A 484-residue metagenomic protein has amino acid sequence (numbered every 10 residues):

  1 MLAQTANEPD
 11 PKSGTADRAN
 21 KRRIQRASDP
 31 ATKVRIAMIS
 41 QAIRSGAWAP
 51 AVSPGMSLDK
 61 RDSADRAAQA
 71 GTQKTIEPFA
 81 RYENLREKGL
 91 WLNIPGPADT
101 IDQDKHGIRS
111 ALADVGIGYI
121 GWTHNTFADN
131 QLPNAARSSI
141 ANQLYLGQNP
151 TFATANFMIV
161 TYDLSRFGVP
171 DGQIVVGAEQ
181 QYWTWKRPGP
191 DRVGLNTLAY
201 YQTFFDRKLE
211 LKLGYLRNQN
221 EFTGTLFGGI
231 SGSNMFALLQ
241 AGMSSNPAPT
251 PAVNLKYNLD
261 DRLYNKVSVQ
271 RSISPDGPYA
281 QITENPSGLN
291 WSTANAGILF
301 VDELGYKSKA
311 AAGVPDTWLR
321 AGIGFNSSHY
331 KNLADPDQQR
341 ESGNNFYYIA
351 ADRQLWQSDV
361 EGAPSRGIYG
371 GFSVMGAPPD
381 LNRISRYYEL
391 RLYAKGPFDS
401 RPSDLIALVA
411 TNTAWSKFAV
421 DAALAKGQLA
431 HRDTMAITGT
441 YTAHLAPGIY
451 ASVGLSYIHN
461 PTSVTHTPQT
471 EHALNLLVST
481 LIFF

Functional and structural regions predicted by a protein language model:
L2-T126: N-terminal periplasmic/intermembrane-space "pro-region" immediately following the signal or transit peptide
G96, D102-Y119, Q131-L132, T161-Q173 (+6 more regions): Short loop/turn motifs that connect adjacent beta-strands in outer-membrane beta-barrel proteins
Y119-F127, I174-Q180, L211-R217, V267-R271 (+5 more regions): Transmembrane beta-barrel strands of outer-membrane/channel proteins
G121, F157-Y162, L198-Q202, V253-Y257 (+5 more regions): Residues on the lipid-exposed face of transmembrane beta-strands in outer-membrane beta-barrel proteins
A128-T154, R166-Y201, S292, P461-S463: Surface-exposed loop and membrane-interface regions of Gram-negative outer-membrane beta-barrel proteins
I140, Q181-A199, D206-I298, V420-L424: Surface-exposed coil loops of outer-membrane beta-barrel proteins
D276-A294, L299, E303-G305, I323-E341 (+5 more regions): Outer membrane beta-barrel transmembrane domains
T470-F484: Outer-membrane beta-barrel "beta-signal"
